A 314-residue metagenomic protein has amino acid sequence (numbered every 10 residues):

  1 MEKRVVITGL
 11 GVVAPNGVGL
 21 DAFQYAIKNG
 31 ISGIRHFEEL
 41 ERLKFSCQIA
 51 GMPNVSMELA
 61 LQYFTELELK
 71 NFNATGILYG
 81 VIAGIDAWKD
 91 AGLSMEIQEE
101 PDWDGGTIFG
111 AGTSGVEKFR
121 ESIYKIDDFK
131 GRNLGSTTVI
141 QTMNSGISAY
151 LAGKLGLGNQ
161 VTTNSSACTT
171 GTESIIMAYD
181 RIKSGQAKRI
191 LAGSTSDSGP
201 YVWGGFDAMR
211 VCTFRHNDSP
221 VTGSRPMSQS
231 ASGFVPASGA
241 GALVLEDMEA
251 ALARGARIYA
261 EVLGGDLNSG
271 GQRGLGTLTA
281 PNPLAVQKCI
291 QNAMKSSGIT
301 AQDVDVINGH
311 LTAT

Functional and structural regions predicted by a protein language model:
R4-T8, I31, R35-H36, S219-I299 (+1 more regions): Condensing-enzyme catalytic core mediating Claisen C-C bond formation in acyl metabolism
V5-I7, D104-I108, K188-A192, S224 (+1 more regions): Short glycine-aspartate micro-motif
I7, A22, K28-T163, T195-G205 (+1 more regions): Conserved beta-ketoacyl condensing-enzyme motif
L10-G17: Short polar catalytic/cofactor-binding loops
G11, I108-G110, S165, I190-S196 (+2 more regions): Short beta-strand segments
S46-V55, S114, K118, D197-S224 (+2 more regions): Active-site-adjacent elements of ketosynthase-type condensing enzymes
G80-L93, N144-I147, A152-L155, Q160-T195 (+1 more regions): Active-site-proximal alpha-helical scaffold in enzymes
D128-G135, I176, D180, S184 (+2 more regions): Glycine-/small-residue-rich "gating" segment that lines the acyl/pantetheine channel and substrate pocket
